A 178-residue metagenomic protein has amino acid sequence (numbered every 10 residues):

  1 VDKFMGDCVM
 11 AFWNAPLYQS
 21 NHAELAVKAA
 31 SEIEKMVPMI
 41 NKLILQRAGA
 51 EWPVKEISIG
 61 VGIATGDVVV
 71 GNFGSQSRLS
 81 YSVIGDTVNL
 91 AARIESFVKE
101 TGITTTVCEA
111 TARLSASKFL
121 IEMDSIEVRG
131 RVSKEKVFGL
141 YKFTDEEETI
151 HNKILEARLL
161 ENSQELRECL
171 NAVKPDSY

Functional and structural regions predicted by a protein language model:
V1-A29, Y81: Catalytic NTP-binding/metal-coordinating core of nucleotidyl cyclase/transferase enzymes
V1-K3, Y18, E51-K55, V61 (+3 more regions): Replace "in large, NTP-powered and nucleic-acid-processing enzymes" with "in large, NTP-powered factors and other
M5, H22, A29, V69 (+3 more regions): Helical mechanochemical/support elements of P-loop NTPase systems and associated helical scaffolds
M5-C8, I59-D67, V107-T111: A general secondary-structure junction signal
W13-L17, D67-G74: Active-site loop/short helix in cyclic nucleotide turnover domains
Y18-V61, T65, D86-K99, F119: Alpha-helical scaffold within the catalytic cores of cyclic-nucleotide enzymes
V68, V98-E161, E165-Y178: Cytosolic regulatory/linker segments at or just downstream of nucleotide-handling modules in signal-transduction
